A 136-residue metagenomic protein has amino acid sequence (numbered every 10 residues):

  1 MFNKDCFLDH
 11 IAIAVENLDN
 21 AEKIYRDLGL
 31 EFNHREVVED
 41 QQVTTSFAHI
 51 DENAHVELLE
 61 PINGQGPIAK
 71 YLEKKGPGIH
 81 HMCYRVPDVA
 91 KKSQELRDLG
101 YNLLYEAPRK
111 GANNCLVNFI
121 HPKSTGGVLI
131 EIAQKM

Functional and structural regions predicted by a protein language model:
M1-N3, V37, T44-D51, V56-E57 (+2 more regions): Vicinal oxygen chelate
M1-V43, A48, G66: Long, hydrophobic N-terminal alpha-helical segment
C6, P77, G127: Structured loop/turn residues at beta-strand edges in well-structured enzyme cores
V15-F32, I62-N63, K74-K123: Vicinal oxygen chelate
L58, I62-G66: Conserved secondary-structure micro-motifs at functional edges
A69-Y71: Short amphipathic alpha-helix with an adjacent loop that forms part of the alpha/beta core around
